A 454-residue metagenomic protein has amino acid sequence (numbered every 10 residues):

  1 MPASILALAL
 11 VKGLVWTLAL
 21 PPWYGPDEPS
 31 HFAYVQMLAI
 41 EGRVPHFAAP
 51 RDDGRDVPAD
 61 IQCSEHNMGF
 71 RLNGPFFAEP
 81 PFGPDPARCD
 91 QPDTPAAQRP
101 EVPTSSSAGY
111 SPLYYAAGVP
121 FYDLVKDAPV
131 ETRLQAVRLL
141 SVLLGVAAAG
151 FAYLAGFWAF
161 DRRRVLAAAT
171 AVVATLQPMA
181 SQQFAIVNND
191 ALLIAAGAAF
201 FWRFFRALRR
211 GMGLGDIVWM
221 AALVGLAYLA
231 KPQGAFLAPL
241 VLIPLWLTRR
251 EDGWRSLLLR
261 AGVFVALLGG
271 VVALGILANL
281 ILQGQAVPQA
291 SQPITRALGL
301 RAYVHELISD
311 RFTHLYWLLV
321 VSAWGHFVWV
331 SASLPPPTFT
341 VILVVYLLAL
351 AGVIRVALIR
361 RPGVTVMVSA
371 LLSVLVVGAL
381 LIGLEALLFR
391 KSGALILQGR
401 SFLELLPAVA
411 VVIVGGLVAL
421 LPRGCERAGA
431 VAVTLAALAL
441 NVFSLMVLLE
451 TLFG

Functional and structural regions predicted by a protein language model:
P26, L140-L144, V172, L176-A199 (+3 more regions): Multi-pass, polyprenyl lipid-linked donor-dependent membrane glycosyltransferases
I40-V137: Interfacial juxtamembrane loops and adjacent helix segments that form the catalytic/substrate-binding surfaces
L124, A128-T132, A152-L176: Transmembrane-helix signature of polytopic, membrane-embedded enzymes that assemble or transfer cell-envelope glycans
A136-F160, A199: Transmembrane-helix motifs of polytopic, lipid-linked glycan transferases
F160, F200-W219, A227, E251: Membrane-interface transmembrane helices that cradle and orient dolichyl/undecaprenyl
G211-L214, R249-G262, A351-V376: Membrane-interface helix-loop-helix junctions at transmembrane boundaries of multi-pass membrane enzymes, predominantly
D216-K231, L237-A238, G270: Membrane-interface alpha helices of multi-pass inner-membrane proteins
L247-R250, L259-V353: Membrane-lumen/periplasm interface segments of specific transmembrane helices in polyprenyl phosphate-linked
